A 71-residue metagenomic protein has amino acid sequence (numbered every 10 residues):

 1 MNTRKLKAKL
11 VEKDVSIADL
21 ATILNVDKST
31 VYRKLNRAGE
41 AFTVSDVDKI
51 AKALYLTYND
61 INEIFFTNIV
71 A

Functional and structural regions predicted by a protein language model:
M1-V15, D19, I23: A short, Lys/Arg-rich alpha-helix, primarily the initiator
K5-A8, R33, D60-A71: Short, charged recognition helix plus adjacent turn of helix-turn-helix-like nucleic-acid-binding domains
V11, T22, N36-R37, F66: Residue-level detection of the helix-turn-helix DNA-binding "recognition helix"
I17, K28-S29, Y58: The DNA-contacting recognition helix of HTH DNA-binding domains and analogous helical DNA-recognition elements
V26-E40: Recognition helix of helix-turn-helix/homeodomain-like DNA-binding domains that insert into the DNA major groove
A38-V44, V70: Short, solvent-exposed alpha-helical "recognition" segments
S45-D60: DNA major-groove recognition helix of helix-turn-helix/homeodomain DNA-binding modules
